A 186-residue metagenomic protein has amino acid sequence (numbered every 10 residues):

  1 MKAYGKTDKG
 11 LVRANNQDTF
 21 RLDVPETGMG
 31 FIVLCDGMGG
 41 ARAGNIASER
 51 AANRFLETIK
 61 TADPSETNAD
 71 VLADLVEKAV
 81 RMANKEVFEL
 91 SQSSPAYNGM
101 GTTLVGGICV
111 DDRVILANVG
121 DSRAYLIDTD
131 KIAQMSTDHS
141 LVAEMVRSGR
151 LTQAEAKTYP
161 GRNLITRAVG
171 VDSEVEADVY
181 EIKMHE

Functional and structural regions predicted by a protein language model:
M1-E186: PP2C/PPM-type serine/threonine phosphatase catalytic domain
